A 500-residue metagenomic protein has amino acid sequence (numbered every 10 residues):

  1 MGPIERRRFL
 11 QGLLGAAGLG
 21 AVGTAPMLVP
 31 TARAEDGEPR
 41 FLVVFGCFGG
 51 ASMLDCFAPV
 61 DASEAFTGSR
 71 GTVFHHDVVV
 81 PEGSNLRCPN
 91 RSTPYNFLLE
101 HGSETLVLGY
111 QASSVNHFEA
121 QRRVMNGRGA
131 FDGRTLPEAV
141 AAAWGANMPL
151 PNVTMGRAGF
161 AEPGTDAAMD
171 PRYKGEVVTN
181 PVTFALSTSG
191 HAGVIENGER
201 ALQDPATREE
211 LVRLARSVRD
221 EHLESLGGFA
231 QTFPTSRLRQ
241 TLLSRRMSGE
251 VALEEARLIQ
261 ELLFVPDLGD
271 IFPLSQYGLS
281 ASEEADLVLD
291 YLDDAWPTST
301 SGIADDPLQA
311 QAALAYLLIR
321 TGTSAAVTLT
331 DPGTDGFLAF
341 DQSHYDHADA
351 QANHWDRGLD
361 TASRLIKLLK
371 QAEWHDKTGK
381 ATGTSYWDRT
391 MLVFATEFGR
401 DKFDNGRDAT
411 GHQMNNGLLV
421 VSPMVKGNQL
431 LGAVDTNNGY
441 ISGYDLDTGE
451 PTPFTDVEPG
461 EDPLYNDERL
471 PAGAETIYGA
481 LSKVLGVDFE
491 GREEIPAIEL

Functional and structural regions predicted by a protein language model:
M1-L500: Ligand-binding pockets and gating/stacking loops
